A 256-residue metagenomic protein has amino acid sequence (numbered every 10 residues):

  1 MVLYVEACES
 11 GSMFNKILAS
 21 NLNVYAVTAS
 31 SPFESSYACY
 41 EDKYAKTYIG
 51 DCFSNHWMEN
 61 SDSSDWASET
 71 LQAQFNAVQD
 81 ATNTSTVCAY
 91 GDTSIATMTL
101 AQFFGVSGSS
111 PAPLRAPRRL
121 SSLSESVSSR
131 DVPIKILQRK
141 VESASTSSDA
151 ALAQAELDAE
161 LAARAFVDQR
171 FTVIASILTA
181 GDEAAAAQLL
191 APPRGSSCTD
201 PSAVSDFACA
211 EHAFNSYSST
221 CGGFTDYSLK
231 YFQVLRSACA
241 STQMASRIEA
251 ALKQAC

Functional and structural regions predicted by a protein language model:
M1-C256: Cysteine endopeptidase catalytic domains of the caspase/legumain-like
